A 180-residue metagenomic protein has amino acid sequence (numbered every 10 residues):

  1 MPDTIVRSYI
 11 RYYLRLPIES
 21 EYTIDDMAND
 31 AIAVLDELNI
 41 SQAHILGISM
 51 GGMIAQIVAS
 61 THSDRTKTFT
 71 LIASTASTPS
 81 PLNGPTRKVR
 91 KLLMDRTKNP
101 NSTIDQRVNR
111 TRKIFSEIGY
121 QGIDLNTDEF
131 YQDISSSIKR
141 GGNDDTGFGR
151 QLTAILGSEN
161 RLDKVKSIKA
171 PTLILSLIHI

Functional and structural regions predicted by a protein language model:
M1-Y22: Cap/lid segment of the alpha/beta-hydrolase catalytic domain
D25-A43: Conserved acidic catalytic loop of the alpha/beta-hydrolase fold
A43, G47-S49: Conserved alpha/beta-hydrolase "nucleophile elbow" surrounding the catalytic nucleophile
G52-S63: Short glycine-enriched nucleophile-adjacent loop and the immediately C-terminal alpha-helix near the catalytic center
F69-N101: Flexible "cap/lid" loop of the alpha/beta hydrolase fold
V89-D163: Alpha/beta-hydrolase
I168, I174-S176: Short beta-strand/loop motif that positions the catalytic acidic residue of the alpha/beta-hydrolase fold
H179-I180: Conserved small/polar residues in nucleotide/adenosyl-binding loops
